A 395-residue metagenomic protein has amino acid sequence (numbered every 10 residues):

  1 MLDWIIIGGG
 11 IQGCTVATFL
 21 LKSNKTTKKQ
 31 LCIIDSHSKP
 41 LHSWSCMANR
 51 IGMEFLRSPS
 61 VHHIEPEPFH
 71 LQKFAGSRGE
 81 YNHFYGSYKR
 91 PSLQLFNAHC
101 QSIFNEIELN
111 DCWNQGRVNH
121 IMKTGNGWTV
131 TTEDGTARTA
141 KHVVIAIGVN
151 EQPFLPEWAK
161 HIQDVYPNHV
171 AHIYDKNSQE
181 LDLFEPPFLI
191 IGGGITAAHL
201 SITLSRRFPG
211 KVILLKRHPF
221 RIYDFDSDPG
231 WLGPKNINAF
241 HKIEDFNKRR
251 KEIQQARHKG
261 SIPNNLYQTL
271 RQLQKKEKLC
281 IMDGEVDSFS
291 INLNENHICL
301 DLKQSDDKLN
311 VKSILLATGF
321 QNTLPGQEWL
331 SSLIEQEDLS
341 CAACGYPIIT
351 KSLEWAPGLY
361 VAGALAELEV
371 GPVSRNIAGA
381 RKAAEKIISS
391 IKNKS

Functional and structural regions predicted by a protein language model:
M1-S38, H83-I195, H199-S395: Flavin (primarily FAD) cofactor-binding/catalytic cores of flavoenzymes
W44: Extended ligand-binding groove/face enriched in aromatic
G52-N82, P229, P234-F246: Flavin (FAD/FMN) cofactor-binding and adjacent substrate-gating region of FAD-dependent oxidoreductase domains
